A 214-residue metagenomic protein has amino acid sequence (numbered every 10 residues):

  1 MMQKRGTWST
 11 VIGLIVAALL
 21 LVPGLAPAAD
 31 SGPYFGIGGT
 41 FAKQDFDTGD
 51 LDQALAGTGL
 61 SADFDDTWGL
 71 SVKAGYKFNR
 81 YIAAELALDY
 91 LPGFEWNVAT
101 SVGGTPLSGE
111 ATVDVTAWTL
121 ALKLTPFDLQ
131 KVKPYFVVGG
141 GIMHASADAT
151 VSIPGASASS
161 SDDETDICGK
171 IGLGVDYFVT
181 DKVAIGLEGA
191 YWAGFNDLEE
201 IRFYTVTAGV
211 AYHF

Functional and structural regions predicted by a protein language model:
M1-S31: Cleavable N-terminal export/targeting peptides
A29-G32, G36-D45, W68, V72-I153 (+2 more regions): Gram-negative (and chloroplast) outer-membrane scaffold detector with strong preference for beta-barrel transmembrane
S31-P33, I167-I171, D181-I185: A short pocket-lining beta-strand/turn micro-motif at the edge of beta-sheets
T40-G69: Long, hydrophobic/aromatic N-terminal blocks
A56-D66, P106-D114, A156-I167, L198-F203: Replace "Gram-negative outer membrane beta-barrel proteins" with "bacterial and organellar outer membrane beta-barrel
S71-K77, G172-G174, A184-G186: Short, conserved structural micro-motifs that define repeat-unit consensus positions and nucleotide-binding loops
K133, A145-A149, V179-G186, D197: Substrate-binding/catalytic groove segments of enzymes that remodel or degrade extracellular structural polymers
